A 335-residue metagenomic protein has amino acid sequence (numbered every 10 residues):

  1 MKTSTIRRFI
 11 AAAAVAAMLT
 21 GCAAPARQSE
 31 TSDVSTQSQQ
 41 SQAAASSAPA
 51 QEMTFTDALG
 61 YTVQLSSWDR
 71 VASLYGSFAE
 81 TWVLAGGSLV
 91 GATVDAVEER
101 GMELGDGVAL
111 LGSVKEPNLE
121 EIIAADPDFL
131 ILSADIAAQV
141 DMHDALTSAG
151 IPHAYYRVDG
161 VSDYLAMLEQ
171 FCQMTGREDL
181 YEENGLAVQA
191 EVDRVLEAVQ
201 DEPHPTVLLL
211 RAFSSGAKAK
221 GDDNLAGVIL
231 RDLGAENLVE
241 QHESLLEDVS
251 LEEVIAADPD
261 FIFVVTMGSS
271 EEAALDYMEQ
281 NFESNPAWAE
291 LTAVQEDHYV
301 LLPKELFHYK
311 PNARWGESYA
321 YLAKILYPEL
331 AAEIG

Functional and structural regions predicted by a protein language model:
K2-F9, C22-S77, D179-L208, I325-G335: Bacterial Sec-exported substrate-binding components of ABC uptake systems
A17-G21: C-terminal motif of bacterial Sec signal peptides marking the signal peptidase cleavage site
D57-A58, A109-L119, H242-L251: Short helix-initiation/N-cap motifs at beta->coil->alpha
Y75-A125, F129-D135: A short, structured surface patch at a secondary-structure boundary
A96-E98, K218-E247: Alpha-helical, coiled-coil/dimerization segments enriched in small aliphatic residues
L119-L132, I151, L251-V264: Proline-aspartate-enriched helix->loop->beta-strand connector
A138-D141, R157-Q170, H204-L225: Extracytoplasmic ligand-binding site segments that recognize negatively charged/polar headgroups
L165-A166, Q170-Q173, D179-E182, L196 (+1 more regions): Structured C-terminal subdomain patch of bacterial secreted/periplasmic proteins
